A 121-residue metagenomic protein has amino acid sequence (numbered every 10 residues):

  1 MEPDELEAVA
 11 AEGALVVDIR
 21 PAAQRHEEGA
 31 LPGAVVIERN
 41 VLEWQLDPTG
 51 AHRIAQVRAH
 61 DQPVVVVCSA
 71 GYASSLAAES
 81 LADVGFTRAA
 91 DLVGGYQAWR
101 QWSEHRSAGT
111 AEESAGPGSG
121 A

Functional and structural regions predicted by a protein language model:
M1-A14, A22-P63, Y72-A121: Rhodanese-like catalytic fold shared by cysteine-dependent sulfurtransferases and DSP/PTP-type phosphatases
V17: Active-site flanking residues adjacent to catalytic metal/cofactor-binding acidic residues
